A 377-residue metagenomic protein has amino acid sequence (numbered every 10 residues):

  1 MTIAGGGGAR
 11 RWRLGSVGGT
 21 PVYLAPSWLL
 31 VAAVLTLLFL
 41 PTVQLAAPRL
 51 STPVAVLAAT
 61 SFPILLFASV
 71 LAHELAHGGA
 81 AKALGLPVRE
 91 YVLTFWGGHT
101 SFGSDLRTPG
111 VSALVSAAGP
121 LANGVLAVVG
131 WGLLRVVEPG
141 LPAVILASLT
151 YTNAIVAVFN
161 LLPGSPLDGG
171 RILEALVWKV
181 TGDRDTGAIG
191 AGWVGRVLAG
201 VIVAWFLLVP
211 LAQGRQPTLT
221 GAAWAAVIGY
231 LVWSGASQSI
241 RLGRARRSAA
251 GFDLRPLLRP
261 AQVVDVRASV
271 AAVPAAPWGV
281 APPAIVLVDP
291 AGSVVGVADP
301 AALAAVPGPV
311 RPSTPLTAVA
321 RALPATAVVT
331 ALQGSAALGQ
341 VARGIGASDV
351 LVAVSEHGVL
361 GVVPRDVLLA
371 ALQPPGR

Functional and structural regions predicted by a protein language model:
T2-V34, V56-A113, A147-T152, V156-L176: Small-residue-rich helix-interface/hinge motifs
L30-V34, T60, I64, A118 (+7 more regions): Lipid-exposed faces of alpha-helical membrane segments in multi-pass integral membrane proteins
T36-A58, G132-Y151, L207-A223: Membrane interfacial helix motifs at helix-loop boundaries and amphipathic/re-entrant anchors
G110-A113, D183-W193: Membrane-interface alpha-helices at helix entry/exit sites of multi-pass transporters
L173-T186: Interfacial segments of multi-pass membrane proteins
T218-R267: Membrane-interfacial segments at transmembrane helix termini in multi-pass membrane proteins
A249-V263, V270, P312-T326: Bateman (tandem CBS) regulatory domains
V263-P282, V288-D289, A298, A304-G308 (+3 more regions): The conserved cystathionine-beta-synthase
